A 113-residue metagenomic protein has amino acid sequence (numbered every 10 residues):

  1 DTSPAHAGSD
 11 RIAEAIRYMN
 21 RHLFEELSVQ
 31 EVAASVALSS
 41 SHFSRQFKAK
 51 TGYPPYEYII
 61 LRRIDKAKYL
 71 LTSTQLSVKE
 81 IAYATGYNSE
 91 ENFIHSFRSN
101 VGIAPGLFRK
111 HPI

Functional and structural regions predicted by a protein language model:
A5, S9-I12, V29: Short, structured helix-loop boundary elements
E14, Y18-R62, L76, A82-L107 (+1 more regions): Basic/polar phosphate-binding segments, predominantly the helix-turn-helix DNA-binding elements of transcriptional
